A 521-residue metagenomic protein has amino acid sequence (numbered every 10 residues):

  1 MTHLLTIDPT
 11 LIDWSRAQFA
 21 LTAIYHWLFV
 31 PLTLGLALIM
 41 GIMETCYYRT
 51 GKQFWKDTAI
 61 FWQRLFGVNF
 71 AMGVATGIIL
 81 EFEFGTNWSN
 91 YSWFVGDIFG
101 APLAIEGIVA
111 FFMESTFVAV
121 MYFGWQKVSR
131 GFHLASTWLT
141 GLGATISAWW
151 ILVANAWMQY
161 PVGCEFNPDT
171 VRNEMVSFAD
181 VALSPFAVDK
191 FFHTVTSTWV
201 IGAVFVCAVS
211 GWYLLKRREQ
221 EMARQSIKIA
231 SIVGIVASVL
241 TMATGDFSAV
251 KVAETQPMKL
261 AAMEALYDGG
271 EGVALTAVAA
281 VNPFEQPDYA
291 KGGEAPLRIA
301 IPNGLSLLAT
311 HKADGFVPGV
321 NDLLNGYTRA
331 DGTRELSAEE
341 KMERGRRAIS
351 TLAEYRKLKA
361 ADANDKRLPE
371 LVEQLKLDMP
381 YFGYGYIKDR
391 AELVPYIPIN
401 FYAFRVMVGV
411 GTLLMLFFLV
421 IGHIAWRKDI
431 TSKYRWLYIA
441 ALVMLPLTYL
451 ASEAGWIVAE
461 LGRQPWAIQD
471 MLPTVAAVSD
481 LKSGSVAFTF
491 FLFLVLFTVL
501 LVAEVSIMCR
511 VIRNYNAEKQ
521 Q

Functional and structural regions predicted by a protein language model:
T2-Q521: Polytopic transmembrane helical bundles with strong interfacial aromatic enrichment
